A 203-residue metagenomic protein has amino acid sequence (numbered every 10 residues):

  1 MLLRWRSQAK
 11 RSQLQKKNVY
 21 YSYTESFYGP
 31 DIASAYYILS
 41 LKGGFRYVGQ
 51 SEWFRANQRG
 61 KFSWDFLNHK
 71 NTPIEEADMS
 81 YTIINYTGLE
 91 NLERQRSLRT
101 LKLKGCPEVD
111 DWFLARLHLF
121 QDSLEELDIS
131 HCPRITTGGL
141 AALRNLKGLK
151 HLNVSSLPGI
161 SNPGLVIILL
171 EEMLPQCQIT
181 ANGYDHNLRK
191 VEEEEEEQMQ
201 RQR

Functional and structural regions predicted by a protein language model:
L2-Y20, T24-P30, L41, I74 (+4 more regions): Long, contiguous C-terminal flanking segments immediately downstream of a protein's structured core
K10-F27, I32-A115: LRR N-terminal entry segment and analogous cap-like coil->beta motifs
V19, A77-I84, S97, L103-V109 (+4 more regions): Concave beta-strand-loop units of leucine-rich repeat
I84-G88, E93, V109-F113, I135-A141 (+2 more regions): The leucine-rich repeat
